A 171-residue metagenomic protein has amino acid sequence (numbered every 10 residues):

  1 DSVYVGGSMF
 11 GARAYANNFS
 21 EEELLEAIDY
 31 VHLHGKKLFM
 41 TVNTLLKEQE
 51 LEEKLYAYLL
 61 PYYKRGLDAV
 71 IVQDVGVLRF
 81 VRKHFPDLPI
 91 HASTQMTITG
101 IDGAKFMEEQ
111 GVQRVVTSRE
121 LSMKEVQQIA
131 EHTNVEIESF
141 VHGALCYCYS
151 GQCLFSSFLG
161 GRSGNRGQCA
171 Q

Functional and structural regions predicted by a protein language model:
D1-I98, V116-E120, E125-Q171: Active-site pocket-lining/capping segments in soluble small-molecule metabolic enzymes
G100-D102: Conserved nucleotide-cofactor-binding alpha/beta core module
G111-V112: As written
